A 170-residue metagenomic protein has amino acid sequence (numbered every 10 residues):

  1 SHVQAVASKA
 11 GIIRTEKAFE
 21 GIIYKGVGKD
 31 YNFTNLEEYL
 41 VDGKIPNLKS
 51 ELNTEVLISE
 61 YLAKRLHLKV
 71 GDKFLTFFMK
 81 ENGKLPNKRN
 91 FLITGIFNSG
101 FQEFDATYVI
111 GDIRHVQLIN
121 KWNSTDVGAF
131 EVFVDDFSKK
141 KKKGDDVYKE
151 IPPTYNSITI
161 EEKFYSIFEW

Functional and structural regions predicted by a protein language model:
S1-V3: Extracytoplasmic/periplasmic
A5, G11, G26, R65-K73: Nucleotide-cofactor and metal-assisted catalytic machinery
A7-S50, I93, I110-I113: The feature marks short, hydrophobic/small-residue-biased sequence motifs that occur predominantly
F33-T34, E60-T107: Mid-to-C-terminal secondary-structure elements that act as membrane-proximal/extracytoplasmic interface segments
L85-W170: Mechanotransmission and gating elements of multispan inner-membrane complexes involved in transport and envelope
